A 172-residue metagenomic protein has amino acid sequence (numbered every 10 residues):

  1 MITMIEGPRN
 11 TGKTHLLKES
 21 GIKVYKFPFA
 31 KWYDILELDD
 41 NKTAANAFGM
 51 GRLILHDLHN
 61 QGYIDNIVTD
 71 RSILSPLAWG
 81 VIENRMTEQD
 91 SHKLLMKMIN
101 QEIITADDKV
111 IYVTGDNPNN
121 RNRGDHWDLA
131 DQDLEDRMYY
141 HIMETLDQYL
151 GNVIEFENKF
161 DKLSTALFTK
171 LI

Functional and structural regions predicted by a protein language model:
M1-I2: Pre-Walker A (Motif I) flank of P-loop NTPase domains
I5: Hydrophobic anchor at the beta1->P-loop junction of P-loop NTPases
R9: The conserved Walker
G12: Conserved glycine(s) of the Walker
H15-Q61: Conserved substrate/cofactor phosphate-moiety recognition/catalytic segment in nucleotide-dependent phosphotransferases
K31, I73-L74, G115-N120: Conserved nucleotide-binding/hydrolysis micro-motifs of P-loop NTPases
A45-T105: Glycine-rich phosphate-binding loop used to anchor ATP phosphates in small-molecule kinases, encompassing both
E83-L146, E155: A glycine- and Lys/Arg-enriched "phosphate-lid" helix/loop adjacent to the NTP-binding pocket of small-molecule kinases
